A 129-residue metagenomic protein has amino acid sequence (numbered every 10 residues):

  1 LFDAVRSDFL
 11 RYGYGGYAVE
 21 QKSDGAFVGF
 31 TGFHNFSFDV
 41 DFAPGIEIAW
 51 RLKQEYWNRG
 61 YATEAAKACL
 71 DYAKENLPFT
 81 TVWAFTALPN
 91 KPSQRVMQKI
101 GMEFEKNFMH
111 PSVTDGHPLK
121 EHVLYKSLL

Functional and structural regions predicted by a protein language model:
L1-G13: Active-site rim helix/loop that mediates acceptor-substrate recognition in acyltransferases
A18-L129: Acyl-donor (CoA/ACP) binding surface of acyl/acetyltransferases
